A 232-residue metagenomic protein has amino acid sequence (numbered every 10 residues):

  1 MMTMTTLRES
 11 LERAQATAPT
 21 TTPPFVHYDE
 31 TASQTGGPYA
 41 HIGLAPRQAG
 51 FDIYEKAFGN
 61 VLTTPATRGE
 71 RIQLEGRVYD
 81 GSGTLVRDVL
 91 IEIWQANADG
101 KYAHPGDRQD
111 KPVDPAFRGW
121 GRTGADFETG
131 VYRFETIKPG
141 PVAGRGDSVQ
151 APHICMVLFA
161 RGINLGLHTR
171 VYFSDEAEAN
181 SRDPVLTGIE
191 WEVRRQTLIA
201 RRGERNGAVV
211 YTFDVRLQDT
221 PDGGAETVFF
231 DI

Functional and structural regions predicted by a protein language model:
M2-I232: Beta-strand-dominated extracellular/periplasmic modules and repeats in secreted or surface-exposed proteins
